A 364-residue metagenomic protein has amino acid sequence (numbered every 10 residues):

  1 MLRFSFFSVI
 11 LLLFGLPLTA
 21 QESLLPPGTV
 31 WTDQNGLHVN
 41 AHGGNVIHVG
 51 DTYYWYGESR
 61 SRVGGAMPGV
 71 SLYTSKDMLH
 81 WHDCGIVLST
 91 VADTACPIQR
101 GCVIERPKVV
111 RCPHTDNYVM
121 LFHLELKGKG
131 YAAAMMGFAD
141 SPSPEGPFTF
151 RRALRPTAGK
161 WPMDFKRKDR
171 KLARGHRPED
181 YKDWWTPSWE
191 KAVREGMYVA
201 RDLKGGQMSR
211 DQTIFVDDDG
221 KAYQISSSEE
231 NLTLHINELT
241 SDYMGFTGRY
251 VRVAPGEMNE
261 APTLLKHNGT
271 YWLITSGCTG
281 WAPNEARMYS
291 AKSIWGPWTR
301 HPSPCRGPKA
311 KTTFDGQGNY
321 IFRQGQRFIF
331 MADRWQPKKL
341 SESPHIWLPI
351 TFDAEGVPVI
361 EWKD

Functional and structural regions predicted by a protein language model:
M1-Q21: Bacterial Sec-dependent N-terminal signal peptides
A20-D364: Carbohydrate-active catalytic/glycan-binding domains of CAZyme proteins, especially the secreted or lumenal ectodomains
